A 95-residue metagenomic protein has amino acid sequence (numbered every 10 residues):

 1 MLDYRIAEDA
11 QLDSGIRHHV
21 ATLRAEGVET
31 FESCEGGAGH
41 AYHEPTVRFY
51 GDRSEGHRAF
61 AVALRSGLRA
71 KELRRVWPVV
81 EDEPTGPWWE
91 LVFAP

Functional and structural regions predicted by a protein language model:
M1-P95: Structured alpha/beta or helical-core interaction and ligand-binding surfaces enriched in interleaved
